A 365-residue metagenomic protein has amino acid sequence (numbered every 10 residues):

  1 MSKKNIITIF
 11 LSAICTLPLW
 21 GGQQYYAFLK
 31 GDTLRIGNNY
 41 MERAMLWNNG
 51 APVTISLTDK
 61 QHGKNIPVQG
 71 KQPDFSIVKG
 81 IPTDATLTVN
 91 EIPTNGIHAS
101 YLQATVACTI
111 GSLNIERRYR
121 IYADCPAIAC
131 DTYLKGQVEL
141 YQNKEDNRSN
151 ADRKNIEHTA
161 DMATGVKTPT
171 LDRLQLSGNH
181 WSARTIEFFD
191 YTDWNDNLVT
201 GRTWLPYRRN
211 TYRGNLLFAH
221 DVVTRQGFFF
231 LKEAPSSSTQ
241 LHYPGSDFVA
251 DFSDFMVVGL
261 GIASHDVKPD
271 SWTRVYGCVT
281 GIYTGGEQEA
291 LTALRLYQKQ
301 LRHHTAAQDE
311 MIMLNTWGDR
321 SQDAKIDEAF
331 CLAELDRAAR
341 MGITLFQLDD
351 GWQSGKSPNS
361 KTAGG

Functional and structural regions predicted by a protein language model:
M1-Q24: Bacterial Sec-dependent N-terminal signal peptides
T16, W20, Q137-E139, D319: Residue-level marker of positions within ordered structural domains that often coincide with functionally constrained
Q23-L296: N-terminal accessory beta-strand-rich subdomains and adjacent acidic, glycine-rich linkers that precede catalytic cores
K268, V279, E287-E328: Mobile, glycine- and charge-enriched loop segments and immediately flanking short secondary-structure elements within
D309-G365: Aromatic-lined carbohydrate-binding/catalytic grooves of carbohydrate-active enzymes
